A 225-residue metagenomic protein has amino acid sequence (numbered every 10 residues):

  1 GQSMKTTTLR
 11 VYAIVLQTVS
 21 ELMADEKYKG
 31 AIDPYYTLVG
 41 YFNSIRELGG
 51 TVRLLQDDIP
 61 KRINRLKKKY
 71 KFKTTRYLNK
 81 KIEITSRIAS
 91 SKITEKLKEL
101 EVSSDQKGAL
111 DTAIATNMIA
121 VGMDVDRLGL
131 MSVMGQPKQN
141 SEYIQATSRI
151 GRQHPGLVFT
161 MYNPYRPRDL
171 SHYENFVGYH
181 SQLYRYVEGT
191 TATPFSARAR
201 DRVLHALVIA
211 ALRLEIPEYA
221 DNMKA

Functional and structural regions predicted by a protein language model:
G1-R62, K81, R213, P217: Conserved interdomain linker/interface between the two RecA-like ATPase lobes of SF2 helicase motors
G1-T6, R10-V15, K69-A113, G122-V125 (+1 more regions): Conserved motor-coupling elements within RecA-like helicase/translocase cores
G1-Y28, Q136, Q145, N163-R166 (+1 more regions): Conserved P-loop NTPase catalytic core
M4-T6, L48-T51, S91-I93, G122-D124 (+3 more regions): Switch/connector loops and helix/strand junctions flanking conserved nucleotide-binding motifs in nucleotide-processing
L66-K73, Y219-A225: C-terminal accessory/connector segments of nucleic-acid motor ATPases
A109, E142-G189: Conserved segment of the helicase C-terminal RecA-like domain
I119-G135, G156-T160: A short beta-strand element within the Helicase C-terminal
A192-A225: Long, largely alpha-helical accessory region at the distal end of helicase-like NTP-driven motors
